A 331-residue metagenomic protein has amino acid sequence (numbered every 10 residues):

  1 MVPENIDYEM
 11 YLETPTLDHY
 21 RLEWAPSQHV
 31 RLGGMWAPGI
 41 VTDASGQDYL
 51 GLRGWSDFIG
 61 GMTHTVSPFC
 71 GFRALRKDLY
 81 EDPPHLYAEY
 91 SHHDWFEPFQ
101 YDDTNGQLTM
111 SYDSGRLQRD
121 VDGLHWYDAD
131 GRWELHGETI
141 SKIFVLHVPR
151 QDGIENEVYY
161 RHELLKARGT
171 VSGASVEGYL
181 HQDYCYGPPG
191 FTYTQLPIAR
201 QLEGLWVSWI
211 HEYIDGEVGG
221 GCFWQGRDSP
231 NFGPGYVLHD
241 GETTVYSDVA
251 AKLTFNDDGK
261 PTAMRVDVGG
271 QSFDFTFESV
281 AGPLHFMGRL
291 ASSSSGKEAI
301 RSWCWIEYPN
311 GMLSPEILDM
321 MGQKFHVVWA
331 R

Functional and structural regions predicted by a protein language model:
M1-R331: Targeting-peptide/extracellular-domain and disordered-appendage signature
